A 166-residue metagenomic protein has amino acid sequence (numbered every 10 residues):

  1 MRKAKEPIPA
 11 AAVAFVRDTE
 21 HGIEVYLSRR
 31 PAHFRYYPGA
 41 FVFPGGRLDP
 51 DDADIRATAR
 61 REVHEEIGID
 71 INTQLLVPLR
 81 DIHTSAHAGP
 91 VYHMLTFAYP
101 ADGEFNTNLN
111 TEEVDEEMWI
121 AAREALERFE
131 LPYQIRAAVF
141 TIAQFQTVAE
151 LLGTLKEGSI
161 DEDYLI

Functional and structural regions predicted by a protein language model:
R2-D49, R56: N-terminal strand-loop-strand
P9, A53-R60, H64-L109, A122-Q146 (+2 more regions): Active-site segment of metal-dependent pyrophosphate-handling enzymes, primarily the Nudix hydrolase catalytic core
A12-A14, L27, T96-A98, E117-W119: Conserved hydrophobic/aromatic beta-strand scaffold that supports enzyme active sites
H21-R29, E104-N110, L152: Short, well-ordered strand-loop elements centered on a beta-strand within folded domains, enriched for acidic residues
F41, P90, M118: Residues that recognize and position ribonucleotide moieties
G45-R47, A121-E124: Short, histidine-centered active-site or binding-site loop motifs used for metal coordination, general acid-base
E113-V114: A short beta-loop-beta micro-motif enriched in histidine and acidic residues
